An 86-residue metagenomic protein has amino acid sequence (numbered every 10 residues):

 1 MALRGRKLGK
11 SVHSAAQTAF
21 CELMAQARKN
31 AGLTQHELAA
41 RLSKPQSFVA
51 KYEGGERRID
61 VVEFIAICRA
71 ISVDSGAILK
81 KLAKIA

Functional and structural regions predicted by a protein language model:
M1-L23, N30-A31, V73-A77, I85-A86: N-terminal flexible/basic segments that precede or flank functional cores
E22-R41, A66: Short basic helix-loop element that most often maps to the first helix and adjoining turn of HTH DNA-binding modules
G32, R58-V61: Residue at a beta-strand N-cap/secondary-structure junction
T34, P45-F48, D74: Short coil turns linking two alpha-helices in DNA-binding domains
L42-I59: Recognition helix of helix-turn-helix/homeodomain-like DNA-binding domains that insert into the DNA major groove
K51, G55, A66, K84: Alpha-helical DNA-recognition elements
V62-I78: DNA major-groove recognition helix of helix-turn-helix/homeodomain DNA-binding modules
